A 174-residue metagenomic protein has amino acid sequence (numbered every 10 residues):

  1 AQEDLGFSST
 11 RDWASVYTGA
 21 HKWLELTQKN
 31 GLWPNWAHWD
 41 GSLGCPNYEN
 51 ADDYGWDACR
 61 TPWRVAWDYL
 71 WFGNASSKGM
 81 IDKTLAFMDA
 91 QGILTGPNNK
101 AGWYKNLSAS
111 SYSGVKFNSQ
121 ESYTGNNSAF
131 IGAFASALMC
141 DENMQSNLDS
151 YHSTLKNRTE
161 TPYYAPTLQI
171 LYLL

Functional and structural regions predicted by a protein language model:
A1-G132, S136-Q145, Y163: Extended ligand-binding clefts on enzyme/binding-domain cores
G132, M139-L174: Carbohydrate-interacting/catalytic domains
